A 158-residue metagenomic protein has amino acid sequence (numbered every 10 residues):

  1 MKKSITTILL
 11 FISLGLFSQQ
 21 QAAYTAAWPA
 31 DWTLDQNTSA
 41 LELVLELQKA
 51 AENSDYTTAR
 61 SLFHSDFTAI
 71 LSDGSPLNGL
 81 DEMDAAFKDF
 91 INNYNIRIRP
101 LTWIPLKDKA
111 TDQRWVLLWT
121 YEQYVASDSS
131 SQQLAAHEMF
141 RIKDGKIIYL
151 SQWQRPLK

Functional and structural regions predicted by a protein language model:
M1-T25: Bacterial Sec-dependent N-terminal signal peptides
Q19-N53, T57, S61: Short, low-complexity N-terminal intrinsically disordered segments enriched in polar/charged residues
S39, Y56-K107: A solvent-exposed, acidic/Ser-Thr-rich amphipathic alpha-helical stretch
F63, T120-Y124, Q154: Short beta-strand segments enriched in hydrophobic/aromatic residues within well-folded beta-rich domains
N93, Q123-Q132: Short, cysteine-centered beta-strand-loop-beta hairpins and adjacent loop/turn segments enriched in charged/polar
K107-R114, R141-I147: A short, structured loop/turn motif at beta-sheet edges
D112-E122: A short hydrophobic beta-strand element
Q133-K158: Short beta-strand edge/turn micro-motifs at domain boundaries
